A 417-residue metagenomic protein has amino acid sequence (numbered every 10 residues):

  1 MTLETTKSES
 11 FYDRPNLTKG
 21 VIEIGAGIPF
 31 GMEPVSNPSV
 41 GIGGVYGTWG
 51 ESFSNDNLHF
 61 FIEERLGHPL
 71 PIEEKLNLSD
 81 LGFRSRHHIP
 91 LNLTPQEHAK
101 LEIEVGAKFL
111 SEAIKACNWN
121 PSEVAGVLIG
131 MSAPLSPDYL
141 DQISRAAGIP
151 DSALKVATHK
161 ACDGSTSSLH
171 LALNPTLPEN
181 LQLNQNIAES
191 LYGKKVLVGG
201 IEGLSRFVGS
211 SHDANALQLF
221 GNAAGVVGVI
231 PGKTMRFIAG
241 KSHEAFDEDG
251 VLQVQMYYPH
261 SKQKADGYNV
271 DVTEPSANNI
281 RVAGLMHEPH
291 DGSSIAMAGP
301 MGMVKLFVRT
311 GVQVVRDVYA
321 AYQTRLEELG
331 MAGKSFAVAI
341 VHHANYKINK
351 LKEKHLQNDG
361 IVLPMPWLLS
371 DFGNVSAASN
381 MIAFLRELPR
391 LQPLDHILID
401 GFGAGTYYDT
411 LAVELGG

Functional and structural regions predicted by a protein language model:
T2-N92: N-terminal amphipathic/basic leader segments beginning at the initiator methionine
L3-P34, A99, I103, A133-S136 (+5 more regions): Claisen-condensing/thiolase-fold acyl-transfer catalytic domains that form or cleave C-C bonds in fatty acid
F11-V40, H98-C117, S122, D213-L368: Hydrophobic pocket-lining "lid/loop/helix" segments that shape and contact the acyl-thioester
G43-Y46, R86-H98, A153-K160, H212-N215 (+3 more regions): A short glycine/serine-rich beta->alpha loop
F53-N55, Y139-D141, L169-L173, F207-H212 (+1 more regions): Short acidic, glycine/serine/threonine-rich loops at helix termini
E73-D141: Metal-dependent C-N hydrolase catalytic cores
N180-Q185, Y192-A224: Flexible, glycine-rich active-site loops centered on histidine and acidic residues that chelate a metal or position
L197-E202, V229, I399-G403: Short beta-strand segments
